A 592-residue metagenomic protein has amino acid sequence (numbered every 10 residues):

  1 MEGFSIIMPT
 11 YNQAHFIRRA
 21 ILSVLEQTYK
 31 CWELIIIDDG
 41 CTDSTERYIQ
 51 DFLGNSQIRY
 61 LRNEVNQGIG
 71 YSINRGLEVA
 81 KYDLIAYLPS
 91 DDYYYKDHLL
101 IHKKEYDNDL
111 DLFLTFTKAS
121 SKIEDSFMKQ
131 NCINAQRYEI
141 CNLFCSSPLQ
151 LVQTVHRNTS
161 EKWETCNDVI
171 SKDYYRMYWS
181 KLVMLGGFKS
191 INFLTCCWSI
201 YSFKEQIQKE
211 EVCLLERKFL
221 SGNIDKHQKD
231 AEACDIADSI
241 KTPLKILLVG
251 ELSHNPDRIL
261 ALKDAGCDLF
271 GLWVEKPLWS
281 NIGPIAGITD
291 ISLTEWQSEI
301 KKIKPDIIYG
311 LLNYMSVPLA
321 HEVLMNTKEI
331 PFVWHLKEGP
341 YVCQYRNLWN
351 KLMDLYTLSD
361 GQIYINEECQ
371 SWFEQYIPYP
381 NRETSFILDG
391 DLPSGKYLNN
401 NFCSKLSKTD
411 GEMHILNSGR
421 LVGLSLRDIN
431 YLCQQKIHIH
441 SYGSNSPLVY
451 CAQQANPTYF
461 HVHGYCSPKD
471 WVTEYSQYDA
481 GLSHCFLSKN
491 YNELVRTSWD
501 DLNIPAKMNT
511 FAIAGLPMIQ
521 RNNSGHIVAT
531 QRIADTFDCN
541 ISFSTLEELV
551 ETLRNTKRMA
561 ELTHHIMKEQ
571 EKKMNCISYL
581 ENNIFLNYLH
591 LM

Functional and structural regions predicted by a protein language model:
L22-C31: Short, acidic, metal-binding catalytic loop of nucleotide-sugar glycosyltransferases
D38-R47, V65, P89: A conserved acidic beta->alpha catalytic loop
N63-A80: Glycine-rich, basic loop-to-helix element that forms the pyrophosphate-binding segment of sugar-nucleotide handling
I85: Short aromatic/hydrophobic "clamp" motif used to bind/position activated sugar donors
D97-K129: Conserved donor NDP-sugar-binding/catalytic core segment of glycosyltransferases
F113, N255, L392-T458, V462-S476: Conserved catalytic-core segment of nucleotide-activated headgroup transferases in glycan assembly
R137-K218: Conserved nucleotide-sugar donor-binding catalytic segment
Y345-R346, L352-M353, T357-T384, P393-G395 (+2 more regions): A short, active-site helix/loop in glycosyltransferases that binds the activated sugar's phosphate group
